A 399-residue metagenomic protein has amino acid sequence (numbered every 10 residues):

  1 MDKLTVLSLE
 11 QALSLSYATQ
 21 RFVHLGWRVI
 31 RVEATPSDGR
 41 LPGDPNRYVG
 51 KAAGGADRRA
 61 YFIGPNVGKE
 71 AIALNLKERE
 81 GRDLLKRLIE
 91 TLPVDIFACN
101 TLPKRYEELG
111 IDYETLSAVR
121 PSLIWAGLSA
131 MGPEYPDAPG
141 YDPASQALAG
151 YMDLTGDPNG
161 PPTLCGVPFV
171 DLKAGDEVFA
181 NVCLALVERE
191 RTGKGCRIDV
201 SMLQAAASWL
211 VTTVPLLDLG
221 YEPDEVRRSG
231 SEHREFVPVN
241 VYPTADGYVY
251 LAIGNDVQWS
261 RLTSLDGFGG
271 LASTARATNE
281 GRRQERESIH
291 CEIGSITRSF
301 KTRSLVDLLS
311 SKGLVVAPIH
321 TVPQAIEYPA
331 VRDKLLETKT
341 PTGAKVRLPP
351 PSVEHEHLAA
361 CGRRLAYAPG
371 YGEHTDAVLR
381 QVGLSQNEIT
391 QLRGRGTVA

Functional and structural regions predicted by a protein language model:
M1-R191, E292, G370, D376-A399: N-terminal helix-loop segment corresponding to the beta1-alpha1 unit of nucleotide/adenylate-binding folds
P36, A130-P133, M202-A207, D246-Y248 (+2 more regions): Glycine-rich beta-alpha junction loops
N159-F169, E190-A206, R227-E232, A275-E280: Conserved Rossmann-fold dehydrogenase catalytic segment
P168-C183, M202-L210, G254, Q258: Mid-domain beta-loop-alpha active-site segment that forms a flexible, acidic cofactor/metal-binding surface
G175-G195, S208, T212-Y221, T263-G270: Oxidoreductase and adenylate-handling cofactor-binding alpha/beta cores
D224, E232, V237-K312, V316: Aromatic-enriched alpha-helical interface/lid elements that frame and gate functional surfaces
S310-R332: Conserved PLP cofactor-binding pocket of PLP-dependent enzymes
T340-Q391: Flexible, small-/acidic-enriched active-site or ligand-binding loops
